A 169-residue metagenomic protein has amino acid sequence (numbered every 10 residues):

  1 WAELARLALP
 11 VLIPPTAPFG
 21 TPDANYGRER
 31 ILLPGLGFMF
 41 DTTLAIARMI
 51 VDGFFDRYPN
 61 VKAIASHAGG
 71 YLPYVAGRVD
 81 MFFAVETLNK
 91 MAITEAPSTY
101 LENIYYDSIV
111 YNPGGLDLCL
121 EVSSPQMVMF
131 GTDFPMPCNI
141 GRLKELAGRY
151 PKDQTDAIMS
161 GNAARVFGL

Functional and structural regions predicted by a protein language model:
W1-T99, G114-Q126: Histidine/acidic residue-rich metal-binding segments in metalloenzymes
D52, V61, Y71, Y106 (+2 more regions): Mid-to-C-terminal alpha-helical segments outside catalytic/metal-binding sites
P97-S108: Alpha-helix-centered segments that form part of catalytic cores
